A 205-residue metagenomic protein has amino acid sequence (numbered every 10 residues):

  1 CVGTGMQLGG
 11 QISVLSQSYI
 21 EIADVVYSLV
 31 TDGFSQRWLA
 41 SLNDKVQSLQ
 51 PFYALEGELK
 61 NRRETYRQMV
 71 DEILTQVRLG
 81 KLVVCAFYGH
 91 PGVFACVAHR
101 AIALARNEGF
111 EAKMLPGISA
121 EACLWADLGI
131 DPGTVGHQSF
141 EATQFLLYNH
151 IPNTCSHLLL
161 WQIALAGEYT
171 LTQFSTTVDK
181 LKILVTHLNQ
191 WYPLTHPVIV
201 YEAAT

Functional and structural regions predicted by a protein language model:
C1-G5, G9, S18-Y19, V25 (+5 more regions): Beta-strand/loop-alpha-helix module characteristic of Rossmann-like adenine-cofactor folds
C1-L115: Class I S-adenosyl-L-methionine
